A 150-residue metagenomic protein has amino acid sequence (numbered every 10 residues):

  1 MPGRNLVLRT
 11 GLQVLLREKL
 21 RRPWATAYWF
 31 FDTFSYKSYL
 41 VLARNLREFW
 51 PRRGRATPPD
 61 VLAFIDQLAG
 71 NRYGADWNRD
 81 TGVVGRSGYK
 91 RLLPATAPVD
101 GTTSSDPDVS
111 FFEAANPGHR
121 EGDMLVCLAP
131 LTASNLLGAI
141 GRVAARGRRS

Functional and structural regions predicted by a protein language model:
M1-R17: Conserved acetyl-CoA-binding loop-helix of GNAT-fold acetyltransferases
K19-S150: Terminal substrate-recognition subdomain of acyl/acetyltransferases
